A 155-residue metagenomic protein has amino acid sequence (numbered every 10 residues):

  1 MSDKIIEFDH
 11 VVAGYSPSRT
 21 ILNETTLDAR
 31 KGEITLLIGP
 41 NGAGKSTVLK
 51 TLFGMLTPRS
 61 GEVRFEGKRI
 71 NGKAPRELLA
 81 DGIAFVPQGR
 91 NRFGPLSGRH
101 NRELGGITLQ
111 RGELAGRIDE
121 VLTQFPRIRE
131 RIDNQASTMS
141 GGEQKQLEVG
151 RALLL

Functional and structural regions predicted by a protein language model:
I6, I21-L22: Conserved structural motif at the start of ABC-family nucleotide-binding domains
Y15-P17, T35, K73, G98-G116 (+1 more regions): ABC-type ATPase nucleotide-binding domains, specifically the catalytic core motifs of the NBD
I38-P40: The feature captures the beta-strand-to-loop junction immediately N-terminal to the Walker
F53: Helix-to-loop junction immediately C-terminal to a conserved catalytic motif
G61-I70, D81, L114-G116, E120: Conserved ABC transporter NBD signature motif
Q135-M139, E143: Conserved ABC ATPase signature
A152-L153: ABC ATPase C-loop
